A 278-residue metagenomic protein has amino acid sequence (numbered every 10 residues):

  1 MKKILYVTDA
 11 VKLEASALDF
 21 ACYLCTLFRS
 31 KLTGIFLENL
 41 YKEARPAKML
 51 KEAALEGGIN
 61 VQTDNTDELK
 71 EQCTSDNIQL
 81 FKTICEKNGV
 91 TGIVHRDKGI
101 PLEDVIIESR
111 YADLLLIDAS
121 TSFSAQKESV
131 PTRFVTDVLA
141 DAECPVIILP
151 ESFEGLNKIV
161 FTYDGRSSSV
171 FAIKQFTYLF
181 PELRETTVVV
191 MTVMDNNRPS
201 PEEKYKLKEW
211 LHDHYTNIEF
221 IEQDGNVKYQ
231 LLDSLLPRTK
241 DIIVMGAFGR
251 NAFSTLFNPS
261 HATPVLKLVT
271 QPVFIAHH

Functional and structural regions predicted by a protein language model:
M1-V61, D141, E154-E222, K240: Small/aliphatic-rich secondary-structure junction motif
E14, L18-F20, C25, V94 (+2 more regions): Gly/Ser-rich helix-loop-strand patches that form or flank binding pockets for ribonucleotide-derived cofactors
I35-L37, H95-G99, L149, M191-V193 (+2 more regions): Conserved beta-strand termini and adjacent loop/short-helix elements that scaffold enzyme active sites in alpha/beta
K42, E68, Q72-L115, D213-I243 (+2 more regions): Structural beta-alpha unit
E56-C73: A short acidic, glycine-rich active-site loop that binds or catalyzes chemistry on phosphate/adenosine moieties
Q62-T66, D97, F161: Short amphipathic alpha-helical segments at helix-loop
